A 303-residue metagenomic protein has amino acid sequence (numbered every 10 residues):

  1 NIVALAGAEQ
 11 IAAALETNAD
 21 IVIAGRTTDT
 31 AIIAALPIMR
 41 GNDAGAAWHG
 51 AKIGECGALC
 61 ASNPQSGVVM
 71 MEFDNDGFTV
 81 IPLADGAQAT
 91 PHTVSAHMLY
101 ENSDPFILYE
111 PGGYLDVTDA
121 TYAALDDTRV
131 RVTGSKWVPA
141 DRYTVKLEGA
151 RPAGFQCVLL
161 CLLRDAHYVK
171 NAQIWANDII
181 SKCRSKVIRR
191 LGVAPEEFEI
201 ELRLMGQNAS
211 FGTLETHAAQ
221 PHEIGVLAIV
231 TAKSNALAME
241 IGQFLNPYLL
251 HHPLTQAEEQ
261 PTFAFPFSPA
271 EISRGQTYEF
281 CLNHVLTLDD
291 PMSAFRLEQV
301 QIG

Functional and structural regions predicted by a protein language model:
N1-A24: An acidic, phosphate/nucleotide-engaging active-site surface
I2, P37, G41-H49, I53-Q207: Small-residue-enriched flexible segments
D20-I21, L59, D104, T255: A general structural signal for well-ordered secondary-structure junctions
V22-T27, Q65-V68: Glycine-rich anion-binding loop/nest that anchors nucleotide
R26-I32, K233-N235: Gly/Ser/Thr-rich loops at beta-strand to alpha-helix junctions that form or flank small-molecule/cofactor-binding
Y143-G303: C-terminal non-catalytic interaction/assembly regions of soluble proteins
